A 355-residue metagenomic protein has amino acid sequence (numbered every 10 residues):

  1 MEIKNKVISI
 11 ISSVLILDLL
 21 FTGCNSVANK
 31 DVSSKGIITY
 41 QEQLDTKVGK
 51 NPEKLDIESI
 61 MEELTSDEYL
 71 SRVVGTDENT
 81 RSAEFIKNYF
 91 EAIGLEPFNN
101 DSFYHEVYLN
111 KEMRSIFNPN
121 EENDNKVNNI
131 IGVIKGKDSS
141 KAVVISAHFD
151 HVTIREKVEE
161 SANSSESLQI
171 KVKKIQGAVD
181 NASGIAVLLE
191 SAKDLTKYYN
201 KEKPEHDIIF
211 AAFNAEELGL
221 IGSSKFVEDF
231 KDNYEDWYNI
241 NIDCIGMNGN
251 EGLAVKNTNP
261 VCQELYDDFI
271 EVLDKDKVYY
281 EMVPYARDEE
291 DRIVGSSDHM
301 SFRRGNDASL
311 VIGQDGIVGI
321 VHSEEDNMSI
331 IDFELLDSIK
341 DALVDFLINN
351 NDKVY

Functional and structural regions predicted by a protein language model:
L15-L19: Hydrophobic core
F21-G23: C-terminal motif of bacterial Sec signal peptides marking the signal peptidase cleavage site
K30-R81, I93, N99, I317-E324: N-terminal capping segment at the start of a domain
Q43-N51, D67-E78, I116-E121, I170-N181 (+4 more regions): Second-shell loop/turn segments in exported
P52, D56-E63, D77-A92, S102 (+8 more regions): Extracytoplasmic/secreted proteins, especially bacterial periplasmic and envelope-associated proteins
R72-I134: A non-catalytic alpha/beta surface segment that caps or lines the substrate-entry region of metallo-dependent hydrolase
K126, I170-E264: Acidic/histidine-rich catalytic neighborhood of metal-dependent amide-processing enzymes
G252-Y355: Active-site-adjacent substrate-binding region of metalloamidase/peptidase-like peptide-processing proteins
